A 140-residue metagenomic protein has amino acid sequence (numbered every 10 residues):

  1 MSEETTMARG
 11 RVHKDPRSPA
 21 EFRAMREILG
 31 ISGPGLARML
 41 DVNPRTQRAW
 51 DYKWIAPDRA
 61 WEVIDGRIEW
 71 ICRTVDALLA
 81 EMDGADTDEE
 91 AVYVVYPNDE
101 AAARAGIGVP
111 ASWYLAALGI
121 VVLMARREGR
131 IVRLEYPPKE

Functional and structural regions predicted by a protein language model:
S2-I28: A short, Lys/Arg-rich alpha-helix, primarily the initiator
F22, L36-A37, Q47-W50: Conserved hydrophobic/aromatic packing and binding residues within compact polymer-binding modules
G30-G35: Short, charged amphipathic recognition helices of the HTH superfamily and cognate SANT/SANTA-like modules
D41, D58-V75: DNA major-groove recognition helix of helix-turn-helix/homeodomain DNA-binding modules
V42-A56: Recognition helix of helix-turn-helix/homeodomain-like DNA-binding domains that insert into the DNA major groove
R73-E140: Helix-turn-helix/homeodomain-like alpha-helical modules used for DNA recognition and transcription-factor dimerization
